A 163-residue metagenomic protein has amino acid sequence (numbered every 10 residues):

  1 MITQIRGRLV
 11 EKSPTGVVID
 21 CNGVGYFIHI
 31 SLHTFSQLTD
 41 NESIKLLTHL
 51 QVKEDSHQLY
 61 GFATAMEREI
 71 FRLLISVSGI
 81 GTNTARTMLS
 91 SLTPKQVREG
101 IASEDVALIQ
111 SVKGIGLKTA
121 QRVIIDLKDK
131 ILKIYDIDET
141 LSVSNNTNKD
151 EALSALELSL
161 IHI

Functional and structural regions predicted by a protein language model:
M1-S76: Structure-specific DNA junction-binding interface
H57-F62, T82-I101, R122-Y135: Amphipathic, charged-and-aliphatic alpha-helical interface segments that function as noncatalytic docking
L74, L89, V97-I101, I109-Q110 (+1 more regions): A short amphipathic alpha-helix within small helical-bundle interaction modules
E104-S111, V123: Anionic-ligand binding region
I134-D150: Intrinsic-disorder/low-complexity linker and hinge segments
A152-S159: Charged/polar low-complexity intrinsically disordered segments, enriched in acidic residues
I161-I163: Conserved small/polar residues in nucleotide/adenosyl-binding loops
